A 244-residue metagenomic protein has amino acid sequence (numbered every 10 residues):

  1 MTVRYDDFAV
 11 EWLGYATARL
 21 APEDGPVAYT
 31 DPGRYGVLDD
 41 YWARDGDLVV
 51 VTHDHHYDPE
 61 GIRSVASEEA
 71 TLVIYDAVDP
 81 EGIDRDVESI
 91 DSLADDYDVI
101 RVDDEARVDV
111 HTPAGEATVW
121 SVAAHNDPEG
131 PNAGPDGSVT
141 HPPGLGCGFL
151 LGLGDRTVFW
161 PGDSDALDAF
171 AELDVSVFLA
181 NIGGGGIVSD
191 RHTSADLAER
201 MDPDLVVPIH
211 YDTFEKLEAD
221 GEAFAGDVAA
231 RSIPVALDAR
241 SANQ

Functional and structural regions predicted by a protein language model:
M1-W42, R101-L173, A242: Core dinuclear metal-dependent hydrolase active-site scaffold
T2, I90-A114, A171, E199-Q244: Binuclear metal-ion centers of metallo-dependent hydrolases, dominated by the metallo-beta-lactamase
T30, V50-V51, W120, A180 (+1 more regions): Redox-cofactor binding/interface segments in oxidoreductases and associated redox assembly factors
G33-E81, D174-L179: Active-site metal-binding motif and surrounding structural segment of the metallo-beta-lactamase
Y35-L38, D54-E60, D79-I83, A106-V108 (+5 more regions): Active-site environment of divalent metal-dependent phosphoester hydrolases
D58-E69, I83-S92, K216-G226: Metal-dependent catalytic neighborhoods of phosphoester/phosphodiester hydrolases
P142-G144, S189-L197, D220-A225: Charged helix-capping and loop-helix junction motifs
V175-A180, G185-Y211: Proline-aspartate-enriched helix->loop->beta-strand connector
